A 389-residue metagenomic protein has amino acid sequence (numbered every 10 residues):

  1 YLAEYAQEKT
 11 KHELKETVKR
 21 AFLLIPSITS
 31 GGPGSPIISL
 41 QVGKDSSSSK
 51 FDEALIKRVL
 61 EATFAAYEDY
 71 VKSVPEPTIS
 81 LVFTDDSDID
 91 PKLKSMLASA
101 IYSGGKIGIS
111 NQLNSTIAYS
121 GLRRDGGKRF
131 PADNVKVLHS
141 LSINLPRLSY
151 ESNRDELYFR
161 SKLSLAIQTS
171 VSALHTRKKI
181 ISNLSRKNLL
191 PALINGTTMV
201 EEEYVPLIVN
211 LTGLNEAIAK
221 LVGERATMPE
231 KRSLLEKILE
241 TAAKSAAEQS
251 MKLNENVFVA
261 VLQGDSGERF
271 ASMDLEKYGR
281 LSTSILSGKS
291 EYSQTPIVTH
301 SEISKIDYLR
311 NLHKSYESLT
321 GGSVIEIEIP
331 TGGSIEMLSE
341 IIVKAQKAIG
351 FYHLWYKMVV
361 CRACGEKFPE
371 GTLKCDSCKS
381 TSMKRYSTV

Functional and structural regions predicted by a protein language model:
Y1-E203, E224, M228-R232, E236-D376 (+1 more regions): Conserved catalytic cores of very large enzyme subunits
L207-K220: Contiguous, well-ordered alpha-helical segments that form the cores/surfaces of helical PPI scaffolds
